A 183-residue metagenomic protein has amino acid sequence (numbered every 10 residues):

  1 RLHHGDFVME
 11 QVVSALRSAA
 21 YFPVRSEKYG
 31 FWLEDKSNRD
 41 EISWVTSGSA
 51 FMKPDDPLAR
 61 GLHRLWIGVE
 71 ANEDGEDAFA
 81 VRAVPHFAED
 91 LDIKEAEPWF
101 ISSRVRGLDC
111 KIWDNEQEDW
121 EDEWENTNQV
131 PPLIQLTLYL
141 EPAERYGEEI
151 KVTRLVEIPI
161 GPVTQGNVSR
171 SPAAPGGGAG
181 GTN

Functional and structural regions predicted by a protein language model:
R1-I93: Extracytoplasmic beta-strand-rich oligomerization domains located immediately C-terminal to a leader/signal peptide
S37-R39, V69-E76, F100-G107, N128-P132: A short, structured loop/turn motif at beta-sheet edges
E41-S43, W66, A78, F100 (+3 more regions): Generic structural signal for residues positioned in beta-strands
L62, A96, E149-T153: Short edge beta-strand segments in beta-sheet-rich domains
F87-I112: An exposed acidic His-Trp-rich patch
S102, D109-N183: Short linear sequence signals and composition-biased patches located at protein termini or domain-edge surfaces
